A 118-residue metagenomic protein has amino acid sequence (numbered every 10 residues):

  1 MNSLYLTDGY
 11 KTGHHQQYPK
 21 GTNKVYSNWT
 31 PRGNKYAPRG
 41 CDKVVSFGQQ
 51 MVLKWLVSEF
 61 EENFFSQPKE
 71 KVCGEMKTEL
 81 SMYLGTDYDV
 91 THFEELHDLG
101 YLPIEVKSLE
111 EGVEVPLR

Functional and structural regions predicted by a protein language model:
M1-L117: Ordered alpha/beta subdomains of enzyme catalytic regions
